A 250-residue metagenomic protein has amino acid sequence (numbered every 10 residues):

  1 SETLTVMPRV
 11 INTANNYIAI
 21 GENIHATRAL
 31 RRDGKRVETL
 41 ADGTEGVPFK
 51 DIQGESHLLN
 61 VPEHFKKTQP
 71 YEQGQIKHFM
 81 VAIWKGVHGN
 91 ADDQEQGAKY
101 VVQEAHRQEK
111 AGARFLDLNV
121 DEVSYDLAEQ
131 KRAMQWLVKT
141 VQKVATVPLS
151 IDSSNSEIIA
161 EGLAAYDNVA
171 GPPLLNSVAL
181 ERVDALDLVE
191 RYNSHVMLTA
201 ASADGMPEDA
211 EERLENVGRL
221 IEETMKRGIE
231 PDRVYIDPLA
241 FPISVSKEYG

Functional and structural regions predicted by a protein language model:
S1-P238, I243-G250: Domain-level signal for soluble alpha/beta catalytic cores
